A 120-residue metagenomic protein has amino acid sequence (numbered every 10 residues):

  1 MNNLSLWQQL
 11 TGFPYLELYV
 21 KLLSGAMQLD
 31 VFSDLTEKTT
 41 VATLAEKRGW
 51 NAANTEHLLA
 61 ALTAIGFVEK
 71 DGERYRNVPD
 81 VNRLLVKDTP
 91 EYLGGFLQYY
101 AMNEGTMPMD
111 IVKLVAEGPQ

Functional and structural regions predicted by a protein language model:
M1-L4: A general sequence property marking short-to-moderate contiguous segments in secreted/outer-membrane adhesion
W7-E17, L22-Q28, S33-D34, E56-Q120: Conserved Class I S-adenosyl-L-methionine-dependent methyltransferase catalytic core
L35-R48: Short acidic, hydrophobic short linear motifs in intrinsically disordered regions
